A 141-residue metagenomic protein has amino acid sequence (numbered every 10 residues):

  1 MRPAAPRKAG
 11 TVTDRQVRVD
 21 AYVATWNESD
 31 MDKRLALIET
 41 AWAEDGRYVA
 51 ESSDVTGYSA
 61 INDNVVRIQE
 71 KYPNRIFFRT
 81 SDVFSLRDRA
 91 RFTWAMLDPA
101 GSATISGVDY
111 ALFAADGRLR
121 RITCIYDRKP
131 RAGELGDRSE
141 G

Functional and structural regions predicted by a protein language model:
R2-A5, C124-G141: Low-complexity, intrinsically disordered terminal/linker segments enriched in charged and Gly/Pro repeats
A9-A41: Short acidic-aromatic low-complexity motifs
K33-D88: A solvent-exposed, acidic/Ser-Thr-rich amphipathic alpha-helical stretch
F77-F78, A103-D109: Short, surface-exposed coil-to-beta transition loops
F92-P99: Short beta-strand segments that buttress and anchor functional surface loops
